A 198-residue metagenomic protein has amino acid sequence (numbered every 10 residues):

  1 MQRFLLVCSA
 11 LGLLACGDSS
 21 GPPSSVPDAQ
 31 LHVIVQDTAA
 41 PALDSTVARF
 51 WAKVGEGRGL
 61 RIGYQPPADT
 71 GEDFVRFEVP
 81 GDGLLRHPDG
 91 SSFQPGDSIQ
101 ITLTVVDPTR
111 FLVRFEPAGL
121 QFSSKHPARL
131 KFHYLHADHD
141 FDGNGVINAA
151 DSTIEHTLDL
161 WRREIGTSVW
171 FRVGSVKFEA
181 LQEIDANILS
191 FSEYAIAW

Functional and structural regions predicted by a protein language model:
Q2-V7: Sec-dependent signal peptide recognition, specifically the positively charged N-region followed immediately by
G12-A15: C-terminal motif of bacterial Sec signal peptides marking the signal peptidase cleavage site
G17-S20: Bacterial signal peptide processing site
P22-D28: Ser/Thr-rich, Pro/Gly/Ala-heavy low-complexity intrinsically disordered linkers and tails of secreted extracellular
A29-I62, P67, G96-D159, R163-I165: Proteolytic processing hotspots in large secreted/extracellular or virion-associated proteins and select intracellular
G59-I101: Predominantly extracellular/luminal regions of secreted and cell-surface proteins, especially disulfide-bonded
F171-E179: Solvent-exposed serine/threonine-rich low-complexity stretches and specific carbohydrate-binding patches
E183-W198: C-terminal beta-strand-rich structural cap/linker in extracellular carbohydrate-active enzymes
